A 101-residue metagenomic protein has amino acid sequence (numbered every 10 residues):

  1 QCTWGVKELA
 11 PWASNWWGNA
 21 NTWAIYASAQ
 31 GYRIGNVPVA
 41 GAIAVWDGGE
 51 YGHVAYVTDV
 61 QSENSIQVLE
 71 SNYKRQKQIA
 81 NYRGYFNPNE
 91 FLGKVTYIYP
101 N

Functional and structural regions predicted by a protein language model:
Q1-Q61, I66-S71: Secreted/periplasmic proteins that engage bacterial cell-wall peptidoglycan
Q61-N101: Aromatic- and glycine-rich peptidoglycan recognition patches
